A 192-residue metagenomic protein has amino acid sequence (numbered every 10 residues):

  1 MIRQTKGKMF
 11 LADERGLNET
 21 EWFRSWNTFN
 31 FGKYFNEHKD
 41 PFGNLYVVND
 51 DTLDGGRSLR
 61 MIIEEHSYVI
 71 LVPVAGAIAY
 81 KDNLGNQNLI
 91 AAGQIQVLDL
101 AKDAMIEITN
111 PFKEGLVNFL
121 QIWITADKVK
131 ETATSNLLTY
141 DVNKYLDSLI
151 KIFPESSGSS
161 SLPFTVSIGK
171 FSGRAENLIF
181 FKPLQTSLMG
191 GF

Functional and structural regions predicted by a protein language model:
I2: Intrinsically disordered, low-complexity polar regions and short flexible loop motifs
T5-E37, N44-E65, I78-D82, N86-I90 (+3 more regions): Conserved short histidine dyad/triad with adjacent acidic residue
H38-P41, Y46, A91, G115 (+2 more regions): A generic structural signal for short, non-catalytic loop/turn and secondary-structure boundary residues
G43, V74, K102-A104, L116-L120 (+2 more regions): A generic structural signal for short beta-strands and their flanking turns/coil linkers
E65-A79, W123-A126, G169-K170, F181-F192: Short, conserved beta-strand element in jelly-roll/cupin
L100-K130, S159-L162: Ligand-binding loop in jelly-roll beta-barrel domains
E131-N136: Short, charged, solvent-exposed linker or helix-capping segments at domain edges/interfaces that act as flexible hinges
L137-F192: Acidic/His-leaning functional-site neighborhoods
